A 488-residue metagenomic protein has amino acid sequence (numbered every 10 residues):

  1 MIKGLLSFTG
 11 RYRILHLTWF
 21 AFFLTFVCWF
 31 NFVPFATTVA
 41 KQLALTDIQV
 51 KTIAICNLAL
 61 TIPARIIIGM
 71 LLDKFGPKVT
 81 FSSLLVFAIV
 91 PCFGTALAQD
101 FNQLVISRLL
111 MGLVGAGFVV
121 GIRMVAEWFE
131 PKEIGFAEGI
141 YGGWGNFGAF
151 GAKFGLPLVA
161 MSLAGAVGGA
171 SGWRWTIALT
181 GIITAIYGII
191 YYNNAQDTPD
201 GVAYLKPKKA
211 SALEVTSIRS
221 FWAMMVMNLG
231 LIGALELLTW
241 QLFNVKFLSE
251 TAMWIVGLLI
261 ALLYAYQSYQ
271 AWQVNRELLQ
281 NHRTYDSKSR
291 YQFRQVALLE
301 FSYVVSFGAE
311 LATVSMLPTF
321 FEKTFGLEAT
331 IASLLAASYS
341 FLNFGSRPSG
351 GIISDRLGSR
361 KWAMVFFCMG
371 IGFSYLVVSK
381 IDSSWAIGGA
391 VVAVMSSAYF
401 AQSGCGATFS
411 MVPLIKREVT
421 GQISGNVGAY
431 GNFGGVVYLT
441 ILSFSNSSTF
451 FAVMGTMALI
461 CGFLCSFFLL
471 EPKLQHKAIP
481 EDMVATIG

Functional and structural regions predicted by a protein language model:
F32-V33, M224-G257, R294-A337: Extracytoplasmic gate region of multi-pass secondary transporters
A44, G76, L97-N102, V114 (+4 more regions): Helix-breaking motifs and short loop linkers at transmembrane-helix boundaries and internal kinks in secondary membrane
A64-G76, S346-S359: Helix-to-loop junctions at the C-terminal end of transmembrane segments in multipass secondary transporters
K74-L85, D355-M369: Cytoplasmic membrane-interface "Motif A"-like loop-to-helix N-cap segments of 12-TM Major Facilitator Superfamily
V86-Q99, M369-S384: C-terminal ends and interior cores of transmembrane alpha-helices in multi-pass membrane transporters/permeases
G135-M161, G425-Y438: Glycine-rich segments within core transmembrane alpha-helices of 12-TM secondary carriers
A149, F341, L414-N446: A late C-terminal transmembrane helix in Major Facilitator Superfamily
G181-Y204, N228-F243, L258-L278, G462-P472: C-terminal membrane-cytosol helix-exit motif in multi-pass small-molecule transporters
